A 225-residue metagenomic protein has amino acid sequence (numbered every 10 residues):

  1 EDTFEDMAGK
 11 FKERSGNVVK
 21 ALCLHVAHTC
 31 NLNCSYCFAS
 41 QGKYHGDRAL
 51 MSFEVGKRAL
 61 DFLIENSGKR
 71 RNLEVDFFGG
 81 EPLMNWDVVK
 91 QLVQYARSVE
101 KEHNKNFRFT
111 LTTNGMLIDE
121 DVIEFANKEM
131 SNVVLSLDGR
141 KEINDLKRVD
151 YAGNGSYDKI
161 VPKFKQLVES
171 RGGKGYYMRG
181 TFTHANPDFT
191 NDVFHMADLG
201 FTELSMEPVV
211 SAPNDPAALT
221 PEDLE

Functional and structural regions predicted by a protein language model:
E1-C23, G68: N-terminal [4Fe-4S]-dependent radical SAM core
E5-G9, A39-S40, L73-F78: Short linear capping/connector segments at secondary-structure termini
A21-E54: Canonical Radical SAM [4Fe-4S] cluster-binding loop centered on the CxxxCxxC motif and its immediate flanking residues
V26, G79-G80, G180: Short acidic donor-binding/metal-coordinating loop in glycosyltransferase active sites
S40-H45, E142, S211-N214: A short, flexible beta-alpha/helix-coil linker loop
L60-D76, N85-S211: Radical SAM/AdoMet-radical enzyme domain recognition
D215-E225: A C-terminal junction/extension of Radical SAM enzymes
